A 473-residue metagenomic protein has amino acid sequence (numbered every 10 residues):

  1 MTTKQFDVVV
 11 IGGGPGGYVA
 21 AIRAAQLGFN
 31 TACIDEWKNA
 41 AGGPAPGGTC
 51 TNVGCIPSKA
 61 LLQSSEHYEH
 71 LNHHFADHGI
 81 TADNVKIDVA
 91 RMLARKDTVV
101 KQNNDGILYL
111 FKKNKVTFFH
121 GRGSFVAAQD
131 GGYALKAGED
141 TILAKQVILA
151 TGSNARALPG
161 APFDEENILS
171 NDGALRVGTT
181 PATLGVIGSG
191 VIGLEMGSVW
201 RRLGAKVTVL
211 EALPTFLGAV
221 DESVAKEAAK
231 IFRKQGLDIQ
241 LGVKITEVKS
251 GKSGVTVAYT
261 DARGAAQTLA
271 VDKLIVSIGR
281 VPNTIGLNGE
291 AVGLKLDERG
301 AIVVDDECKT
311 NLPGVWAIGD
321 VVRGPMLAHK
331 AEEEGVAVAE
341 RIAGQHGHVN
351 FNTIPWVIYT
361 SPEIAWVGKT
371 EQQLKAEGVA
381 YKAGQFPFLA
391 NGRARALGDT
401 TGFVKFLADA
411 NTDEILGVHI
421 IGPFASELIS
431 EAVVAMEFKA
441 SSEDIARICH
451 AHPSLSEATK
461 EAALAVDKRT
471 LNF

Functional and structural regions predicted by a protein language model:
T2-F6, I22-T180, T208, L213-L217 (+6 more regions): Glycine-rich flavin
T2-G14, T180-G190: Beta1/beta-strand and adjacent pyrophosphate-binding region of the FAD-binding site in flavoprotein oxidoreductases
V9-I11, G123, I142-G152, I187 (+2 more regions): Short hydrophobic core segments
I11-P44, I56, A60-H67, A343 (+3 more regions): Flexible, glycine-rich terminal cap/loop adjacent to redox cofactors in electron-transfer oxidoreductases
G12-G17, G152, G188-G193, G279 (+3 more regions): Conserved phosphate-binding and hydrolysis motifs of nucleotide-dependent enzymes
C55, T151-K206, L210, E290-V292 (+2 more regions): Glycine-rich dinucleotide-binding loop and its adjacent helix/turn
T117-H120, S124-K136, L203-D306, K369 (+1 more regions): A Rossmann-like FAD-binding core segment of flavoenzymes
D164-T180, T268-I342, E427: FAD-site-proximal beta/loop scaffold in flavoenzymes
